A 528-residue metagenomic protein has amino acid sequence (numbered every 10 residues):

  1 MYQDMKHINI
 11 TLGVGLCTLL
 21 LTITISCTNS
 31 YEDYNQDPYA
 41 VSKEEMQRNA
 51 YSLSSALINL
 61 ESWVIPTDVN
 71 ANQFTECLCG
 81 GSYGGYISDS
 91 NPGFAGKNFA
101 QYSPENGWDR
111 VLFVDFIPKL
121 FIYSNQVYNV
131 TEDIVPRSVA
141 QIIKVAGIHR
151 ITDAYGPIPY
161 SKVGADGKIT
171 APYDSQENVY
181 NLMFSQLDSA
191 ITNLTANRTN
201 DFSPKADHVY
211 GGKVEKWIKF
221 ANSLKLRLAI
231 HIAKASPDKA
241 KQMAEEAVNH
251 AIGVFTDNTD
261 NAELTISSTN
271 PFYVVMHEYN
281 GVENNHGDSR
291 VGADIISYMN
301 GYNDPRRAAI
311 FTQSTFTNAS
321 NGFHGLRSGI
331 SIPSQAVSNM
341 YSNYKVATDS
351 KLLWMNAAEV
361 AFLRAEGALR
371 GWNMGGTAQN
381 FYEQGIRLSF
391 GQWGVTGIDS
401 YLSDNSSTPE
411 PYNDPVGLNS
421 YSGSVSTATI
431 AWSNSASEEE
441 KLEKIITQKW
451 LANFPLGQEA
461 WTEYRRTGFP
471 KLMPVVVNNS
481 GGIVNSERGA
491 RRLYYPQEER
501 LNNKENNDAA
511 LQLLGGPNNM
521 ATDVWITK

Functional and structural regions predicted by a protein language model:
M1-Q36: Bacterial Sec-dependent N-terminal signal peptides
I10, I25, Q242-M243, N373-F381 (+1 more regions): Composition- and surface-driven signal marking solvent-exposed, interaction-prone regions in large proteins
T24, V69-N70, G394-V395: Intrinsically disordered or highly flexible coil/loop and linker segments, enriched in small and charged/polar residues
C27-G84, V130, P470, S480-K528: Membrane-proximal, proline-rich intrinsically disordered regions
Q36-P38, Y341-S342, Y421-S426: Short acidic (Asp/Glu) and glycine-rich catalytic loops that position anionic groups and cofactors
V69-L78, P157-I158, G457-T462: Beta-strand acidic-aromatic groove motif in beta-rich domains, primarily in extracellular
I87-G397, N434-E443, Q448: Structured, solvent-exposed acidic/aromatic patches
F390-K528: C-terminal functional modules
